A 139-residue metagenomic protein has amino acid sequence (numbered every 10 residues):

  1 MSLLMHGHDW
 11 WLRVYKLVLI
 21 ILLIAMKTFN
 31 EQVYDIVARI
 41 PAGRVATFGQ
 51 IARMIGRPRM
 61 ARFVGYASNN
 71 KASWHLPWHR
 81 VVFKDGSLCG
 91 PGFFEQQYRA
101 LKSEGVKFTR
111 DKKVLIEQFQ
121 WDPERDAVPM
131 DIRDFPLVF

Functional and structural regions predicted by a protein language model:
W10-W11: Tryptophan (W) side chains
Y15-L22: Short, positively charged and aromatic/hydrophobic N-terminal segments
L23-F139: Nucleic acid-binding interface residues in structured DNA/RNA-binding domains, emphasizing the DNA-engaging scaffolds
